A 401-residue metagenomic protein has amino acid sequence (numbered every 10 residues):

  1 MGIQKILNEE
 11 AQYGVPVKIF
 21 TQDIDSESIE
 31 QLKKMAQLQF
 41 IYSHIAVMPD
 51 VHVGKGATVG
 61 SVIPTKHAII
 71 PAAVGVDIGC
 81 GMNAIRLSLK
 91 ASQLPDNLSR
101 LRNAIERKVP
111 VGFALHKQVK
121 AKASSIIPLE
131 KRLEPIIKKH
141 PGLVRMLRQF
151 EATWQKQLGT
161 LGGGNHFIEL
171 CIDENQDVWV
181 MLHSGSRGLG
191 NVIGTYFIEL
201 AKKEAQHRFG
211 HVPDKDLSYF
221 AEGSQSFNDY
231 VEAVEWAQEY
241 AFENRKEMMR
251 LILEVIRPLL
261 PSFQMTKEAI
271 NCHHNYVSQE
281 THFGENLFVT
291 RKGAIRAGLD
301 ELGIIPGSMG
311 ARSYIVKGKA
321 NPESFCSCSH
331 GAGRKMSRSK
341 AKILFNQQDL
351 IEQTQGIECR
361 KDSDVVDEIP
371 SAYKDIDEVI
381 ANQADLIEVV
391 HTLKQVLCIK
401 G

Functional and structural regions predicted by a protein language model:
G2-Q31, F40-I45, V53-V59, I63 (+3 more regions): Domain-length cofactor-binding catalytic modules of enzymes
A36: Beta-strand elements of modular eukaryotic interaction domains
A73-K139: A generic, well-ordered mixed alpha/beta core segment in the N-terminal half of proteins
